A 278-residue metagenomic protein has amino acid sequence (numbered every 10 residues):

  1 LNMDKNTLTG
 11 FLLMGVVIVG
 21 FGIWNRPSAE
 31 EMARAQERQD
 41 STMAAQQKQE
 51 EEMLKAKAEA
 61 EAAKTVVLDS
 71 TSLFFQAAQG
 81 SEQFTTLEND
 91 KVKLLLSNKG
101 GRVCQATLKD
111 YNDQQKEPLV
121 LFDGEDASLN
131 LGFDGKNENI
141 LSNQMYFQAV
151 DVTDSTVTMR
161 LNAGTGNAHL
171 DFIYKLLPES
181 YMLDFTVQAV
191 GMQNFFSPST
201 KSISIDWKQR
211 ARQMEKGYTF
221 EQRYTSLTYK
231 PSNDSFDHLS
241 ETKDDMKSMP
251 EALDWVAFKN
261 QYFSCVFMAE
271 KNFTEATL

Functional and structural regions predicted by a protein language model:
L1-A56: Subset of Sec-pathway N-terminal targeting signals
K5-T7, S41, S70, Q144 (+1 more regions): Short linear motifs in intrinsically disordered/low-complexity regions
E51-E82: Short, Gly/Pro- and small/polar-rich lid/capping loops
A77-L278: Soluble non-transmembrane domains of integral membrane proteins
